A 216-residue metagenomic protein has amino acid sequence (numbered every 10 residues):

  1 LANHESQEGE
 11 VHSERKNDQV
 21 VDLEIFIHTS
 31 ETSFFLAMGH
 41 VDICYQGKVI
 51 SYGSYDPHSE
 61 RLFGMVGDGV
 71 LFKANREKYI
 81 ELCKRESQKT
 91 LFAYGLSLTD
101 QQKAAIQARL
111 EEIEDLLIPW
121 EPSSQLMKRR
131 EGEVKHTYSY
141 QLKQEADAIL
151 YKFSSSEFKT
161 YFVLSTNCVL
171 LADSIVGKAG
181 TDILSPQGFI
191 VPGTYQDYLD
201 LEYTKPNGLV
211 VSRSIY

Functional and structural regions predicted by a protein language model:
L1-E10, E111-Y216: Activation targets extended, charge/polar-rich intrinsically disordered C-terminal tails
L1-E10, E14-P119, F162: Glycine-rich catalytic cores of cysteine/serine-nucleophile enzymes that process amide/ester linkages in cell-envelope
